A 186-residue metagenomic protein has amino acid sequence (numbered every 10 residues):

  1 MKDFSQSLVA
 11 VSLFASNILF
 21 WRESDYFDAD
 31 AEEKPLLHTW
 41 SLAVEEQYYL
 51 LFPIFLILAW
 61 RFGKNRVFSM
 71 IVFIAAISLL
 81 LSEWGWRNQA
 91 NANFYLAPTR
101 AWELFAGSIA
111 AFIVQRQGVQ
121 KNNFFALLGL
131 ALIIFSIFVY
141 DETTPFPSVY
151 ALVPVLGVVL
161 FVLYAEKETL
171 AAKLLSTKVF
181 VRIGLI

Functional and structural regions predicted by a protein language model:
M1-I186: Membrane-interface helix/loop caps of multi-pass membrane proteins
